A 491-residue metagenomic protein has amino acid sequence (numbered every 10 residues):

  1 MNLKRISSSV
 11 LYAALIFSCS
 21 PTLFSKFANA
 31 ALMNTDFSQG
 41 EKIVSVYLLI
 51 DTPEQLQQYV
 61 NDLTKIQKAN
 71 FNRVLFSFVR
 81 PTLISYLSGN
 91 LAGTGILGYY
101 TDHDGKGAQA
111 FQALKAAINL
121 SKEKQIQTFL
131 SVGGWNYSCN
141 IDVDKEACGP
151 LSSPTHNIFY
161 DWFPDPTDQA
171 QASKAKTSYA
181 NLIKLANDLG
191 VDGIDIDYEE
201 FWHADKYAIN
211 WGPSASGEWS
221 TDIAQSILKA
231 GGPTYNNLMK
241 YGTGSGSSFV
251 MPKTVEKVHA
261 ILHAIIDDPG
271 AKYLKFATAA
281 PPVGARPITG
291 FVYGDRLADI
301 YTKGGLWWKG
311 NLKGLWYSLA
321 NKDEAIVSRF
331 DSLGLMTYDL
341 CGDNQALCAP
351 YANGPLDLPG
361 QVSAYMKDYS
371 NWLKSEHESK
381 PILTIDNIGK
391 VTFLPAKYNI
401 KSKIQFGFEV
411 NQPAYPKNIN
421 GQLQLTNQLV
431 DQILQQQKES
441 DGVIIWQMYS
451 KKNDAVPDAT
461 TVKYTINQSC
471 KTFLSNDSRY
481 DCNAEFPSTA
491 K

Functional and structural regions predicted by a protein language model:
N2-A30: Classical Sec-dependent N-terminal signal peptides that target proteins to the secretory pathway
A31-Y365, E376, G389, N399-Q405 (+3 more regions): Chitinase-like catalytic core of GlcNAc-active glycosidases
K374-Y398: Short mixed-charge
V443, M448: Glycine-rich phosphate-binding active-site loops on the catalytic face of alpha/beta enzymes
Y449-K491: Aromatic-rich peripheral "rim/lid" segments of glycoside hydrolase catalytic domains that contact and position glycan
